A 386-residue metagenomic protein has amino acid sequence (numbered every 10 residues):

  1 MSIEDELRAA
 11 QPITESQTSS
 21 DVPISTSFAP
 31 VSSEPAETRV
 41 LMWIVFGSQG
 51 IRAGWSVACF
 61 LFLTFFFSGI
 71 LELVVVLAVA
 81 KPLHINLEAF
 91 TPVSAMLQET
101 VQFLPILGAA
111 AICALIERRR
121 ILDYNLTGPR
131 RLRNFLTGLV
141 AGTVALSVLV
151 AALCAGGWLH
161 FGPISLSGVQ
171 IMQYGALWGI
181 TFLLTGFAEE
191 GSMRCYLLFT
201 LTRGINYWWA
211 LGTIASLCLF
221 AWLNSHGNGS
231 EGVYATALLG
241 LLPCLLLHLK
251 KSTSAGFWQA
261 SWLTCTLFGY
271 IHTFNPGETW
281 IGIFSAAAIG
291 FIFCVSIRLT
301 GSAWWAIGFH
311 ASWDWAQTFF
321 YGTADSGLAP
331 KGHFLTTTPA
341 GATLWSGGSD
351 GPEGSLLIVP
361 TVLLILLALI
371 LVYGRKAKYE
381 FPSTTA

Functional and structural regions predicted by a protein language model:
M1-G128, Q317-A386: N-terminal, membrane-interfacial amphipathic/helix-forming hydrophobic leader that caps and precedes the first
I70-L71, L223, C244-K250, G282-L344: Functionally important transmembrane alpha-helices
N86-P105, I205-G212, S252-T264, S302 (+2 more regions): Membrane-interface starts of transmembrane alpha-helices
L115-L122, S147-G162: Transmembrane alpha-helix boundary signature
L139, T143-A152, F182-L183, F187: Mid-bilayer segments of alpha-helical transmembrane spans in multi-pass integral membrane proteins that mediate
L146-L149, W178, F182, L211-A221 (+1 more regions): Small-polar-interrupted transmembrane alpha-helices in polytopic inner-membrane proteins
A188-S216, L223-H226, G240-L263, V295-S302: Membrane-interface helix/loop boundary segments of multi-pass membrane proteins
L223-E231, K250-K251, I271-W280: Membrane-interface helix caps and helix-loop-helix hairpins in membrane proteins
